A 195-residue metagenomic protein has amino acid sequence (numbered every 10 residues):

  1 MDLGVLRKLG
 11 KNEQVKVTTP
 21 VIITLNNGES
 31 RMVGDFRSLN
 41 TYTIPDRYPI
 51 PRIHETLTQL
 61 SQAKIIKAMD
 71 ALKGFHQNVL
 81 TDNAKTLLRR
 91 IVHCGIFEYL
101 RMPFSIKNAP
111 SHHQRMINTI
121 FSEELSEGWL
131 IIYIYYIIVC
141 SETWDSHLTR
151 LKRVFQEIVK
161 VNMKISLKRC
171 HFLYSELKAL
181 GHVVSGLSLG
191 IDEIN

Functional and structural regions predicted by a protein language model:
M1-N195: Retroelement reverse transcriptase polymerase core
